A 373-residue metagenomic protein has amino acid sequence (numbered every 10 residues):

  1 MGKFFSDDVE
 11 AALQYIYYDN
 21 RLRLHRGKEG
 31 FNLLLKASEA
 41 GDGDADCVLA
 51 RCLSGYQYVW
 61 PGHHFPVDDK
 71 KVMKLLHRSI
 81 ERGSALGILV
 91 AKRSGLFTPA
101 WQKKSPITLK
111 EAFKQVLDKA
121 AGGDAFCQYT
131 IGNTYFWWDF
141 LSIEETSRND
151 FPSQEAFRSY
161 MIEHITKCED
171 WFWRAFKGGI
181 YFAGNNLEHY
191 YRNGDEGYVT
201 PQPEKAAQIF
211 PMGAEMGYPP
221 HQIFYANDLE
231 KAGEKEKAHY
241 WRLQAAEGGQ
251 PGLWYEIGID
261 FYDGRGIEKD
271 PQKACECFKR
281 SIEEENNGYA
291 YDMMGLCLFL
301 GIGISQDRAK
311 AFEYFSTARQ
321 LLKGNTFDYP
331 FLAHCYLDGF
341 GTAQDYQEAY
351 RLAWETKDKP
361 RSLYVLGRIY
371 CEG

Functional and structural regions predicted by a protein language model:
G2-K3, D7-D8, D19-N20, A40-G43 (+17 more regions): Short helix-capping/linker turns of helical repeat alpha-solenoids
Q14-Y18, V48-W60, K92-P99, T130-S142 (+7 more regions): Hydrophobic face of amphipathic alpha-helices that form TPR/SEL1-like repeat modules and related alpha-solenoid
D19, A37, S79, K119 (+8 more regions): Alpha-helical solenoid scaffolds that mediate protein-protein interactions, centered on TPR/SEL1-like repeats but also
G55-V72, W101-I107, W137-T166, V199-P201: Short coil/linker segments at helix-helix boundaries
